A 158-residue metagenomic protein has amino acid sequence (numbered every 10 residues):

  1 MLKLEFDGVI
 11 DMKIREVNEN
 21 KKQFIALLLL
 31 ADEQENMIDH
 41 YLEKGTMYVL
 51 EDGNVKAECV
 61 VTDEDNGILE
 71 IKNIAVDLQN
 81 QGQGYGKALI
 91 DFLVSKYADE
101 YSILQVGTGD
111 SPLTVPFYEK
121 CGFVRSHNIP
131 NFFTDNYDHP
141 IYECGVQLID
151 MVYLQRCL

Functional and structural regions predicted by a protein language model:
M1-N20, V152, L158: Conserved N-terminal entry element of GNAT/NAT acetyltransferase domains
R15-L78, I90: Acetyl-CoA-dependent GNAT
G45-M47, L148-L154: Short hydrophobic/aromatic beta-strand or adjacent loop that forms the aromatic wall/cage of a ligand/substrate-binding
V76, I90, S111-T114, N131-Y137: Short glycine/proline-centered loop/turn elements that form peptide/ligand docking sites
N80-F92: Conserved acetyl-CoA pyrophosphate-binding loop and the N-cap/start of the following alpha-helix in GNAT-like
K96-D110: Conserved GNAT acetyl-CoA-binding A-motif
Q105-G107, E119, V124-G145: Conserved catalytic-core motifs of GNAT/GCN5-like acyltransferases
